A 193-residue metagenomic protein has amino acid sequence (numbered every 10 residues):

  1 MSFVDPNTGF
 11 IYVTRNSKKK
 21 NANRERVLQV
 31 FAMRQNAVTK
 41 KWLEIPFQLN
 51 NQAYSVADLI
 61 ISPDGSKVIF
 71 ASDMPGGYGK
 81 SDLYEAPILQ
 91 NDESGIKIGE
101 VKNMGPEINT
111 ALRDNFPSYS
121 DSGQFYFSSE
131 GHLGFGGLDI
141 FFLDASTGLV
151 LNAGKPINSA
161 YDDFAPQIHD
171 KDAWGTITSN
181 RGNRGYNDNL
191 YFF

Functional and structural regions predicted by a protein language model:
M1-F193: Short, conserved micro-motifs composed of acidic
